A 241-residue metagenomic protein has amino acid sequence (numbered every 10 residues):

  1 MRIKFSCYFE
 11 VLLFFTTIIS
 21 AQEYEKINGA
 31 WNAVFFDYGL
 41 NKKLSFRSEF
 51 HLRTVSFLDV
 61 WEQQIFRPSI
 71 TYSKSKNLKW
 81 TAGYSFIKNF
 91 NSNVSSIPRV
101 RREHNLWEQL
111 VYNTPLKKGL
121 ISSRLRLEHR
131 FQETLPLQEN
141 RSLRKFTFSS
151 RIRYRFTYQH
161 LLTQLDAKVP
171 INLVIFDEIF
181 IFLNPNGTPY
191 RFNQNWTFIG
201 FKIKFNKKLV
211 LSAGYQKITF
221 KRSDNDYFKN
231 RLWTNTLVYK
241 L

Functional and structural regions predicted by a protein language model:
M1-N28, L237-L241: Bacterial Sec-dependent N-terminal signal peptides
Q22-W31, T54-Q63, P185-F192, R222-N230: Solvent-exposed loop/turn segments connecting transmembrane beta-strands in outer-membrane beta-barrel proteins
N28-A30, E62-Q64, R102-L106, F146-Y154 (+2 more regions): Residues that define the transmembrane beta-barrel architecture of outer-membrane proteins
V34-Y38, P68-Y72, E108-Y112, L127 (+3 more regions): Residues on the lipid-exposed face of transmembrane beta-strands in outer-membrane beta-barrel proteins
K42-S48, N77-A82, K117-I121, L165-I171 (+1 more regions): Repeated loop/turn-to-beta-strand initiation elements of outer-membrane beta-barrel proteins
F50-S56, Y84-F90, T114-L116, L127-F131 (+4 more regions): Transmembrane beta-strands of outer-membrane beta-barrel pores
V60-G119: Hydrophobic/aromatic-rich structural module bridging two neighboring secondary-structure elements via a short loop
R126-V210, T219: Outer-membrane beta-barrel transmembrane domain signature
